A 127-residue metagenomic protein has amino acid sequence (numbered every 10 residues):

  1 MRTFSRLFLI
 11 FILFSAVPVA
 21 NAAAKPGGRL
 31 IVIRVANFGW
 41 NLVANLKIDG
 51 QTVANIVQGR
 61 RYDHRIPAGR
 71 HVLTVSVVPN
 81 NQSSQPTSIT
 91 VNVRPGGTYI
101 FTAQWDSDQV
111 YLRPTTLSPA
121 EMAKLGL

Functional and structural regions predicted by a protein language model:
M1-R6: Positively charged n-region of N-terminal signal peptides that target proteins for export
L7-A16: Bacterial N-terminal signal peptides
A20-L127: Short loop/turn and low-complexity linker motifs enriched in small/turn-promoting residues
